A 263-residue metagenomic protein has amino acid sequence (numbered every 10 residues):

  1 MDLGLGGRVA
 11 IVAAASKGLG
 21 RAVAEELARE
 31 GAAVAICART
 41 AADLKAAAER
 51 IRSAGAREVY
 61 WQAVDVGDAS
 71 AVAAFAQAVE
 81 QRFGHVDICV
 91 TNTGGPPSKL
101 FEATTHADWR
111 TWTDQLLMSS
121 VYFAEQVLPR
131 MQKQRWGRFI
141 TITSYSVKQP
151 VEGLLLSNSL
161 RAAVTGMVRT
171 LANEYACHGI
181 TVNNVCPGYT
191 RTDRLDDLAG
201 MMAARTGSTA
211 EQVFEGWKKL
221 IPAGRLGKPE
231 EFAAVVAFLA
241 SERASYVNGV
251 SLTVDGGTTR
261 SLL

Functional and structural regions predicted by a protein language model:
V9, A14-K17: Conserved glycine-rich cofactor-binding loop
A32-A46: Conserved glycine-rich Rossmann-like NAD(P)H-binding loop of the short-chain dehydrogenase/reductase
G95, E102-Y122, W136, I140 (+2 more regions): Catalytic Tyr-X3-Lys loop
A124-E125, R169: A short, exposed helix-loop element centered on a Lys and neighboring polar residues
P129, N173-E174, S245: Alpha-helical segment proximal to the catalytic Tyr-Lys
I140-V164, V168-C177, Y189-T190: Catalytic loop of short-chain dehydrogenase/reductase
Q149, A237, N248-L263: Short C-terminal tail/terminal secondary-structure segment of NAD(P)H-dependent dehydrogenase/reductase domains
A176, T181, V247-G249: Short, small/polar-rich loop/turn modules that mediate ligand/substrate recognition or access, typified
